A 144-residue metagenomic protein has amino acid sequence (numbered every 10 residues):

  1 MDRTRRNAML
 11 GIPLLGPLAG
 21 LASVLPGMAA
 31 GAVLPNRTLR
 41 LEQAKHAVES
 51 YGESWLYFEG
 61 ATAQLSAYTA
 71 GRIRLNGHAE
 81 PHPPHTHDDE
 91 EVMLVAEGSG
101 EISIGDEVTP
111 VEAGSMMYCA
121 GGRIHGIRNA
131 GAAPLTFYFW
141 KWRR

Functional and structural regions predicted by a protein language model:
R3-R6, I12-Y68, N76: A short, N-terminal "cap"/entry segment at the start of jelly-roll beta-barrel domains of the cupin/DSBH fold
G60, P81-H87, R128-A130: Short histidine-centered beta-strand/loop micro-motifs that create catalytic or ligand/metal-coordination sites
L65, G121-R144: Ligand-binding loop in jelly-roll beta-barrel domains
T69-H87: Conserved short histidine dyad/triad with adjacent acidic residue
E80-H82, G98-S103: Short beta-strand segments in beta-sandwich/barrel cores
D88-D89, E107, R123, A133: A generic "binding-loop/recognition-motif" signal
E90-G100: Glycine- and acidic-residue-biased ligand/ion/polar-headgroup-sensing regions
E107-G121: Short acidic-glycine-tyrosine-enriched beta hairpin
